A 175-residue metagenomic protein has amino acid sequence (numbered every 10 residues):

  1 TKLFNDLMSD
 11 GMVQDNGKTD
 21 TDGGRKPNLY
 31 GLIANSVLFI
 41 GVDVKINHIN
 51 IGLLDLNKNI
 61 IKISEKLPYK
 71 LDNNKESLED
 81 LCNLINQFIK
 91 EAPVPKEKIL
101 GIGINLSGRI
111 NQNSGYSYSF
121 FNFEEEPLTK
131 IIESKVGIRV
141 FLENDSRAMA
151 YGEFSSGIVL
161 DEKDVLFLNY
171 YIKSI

Functional and structural regions predicted by a protein language model:
T1-N16: N-terminal helix-turn-helix
F4, A148, K173-I175: Short glycine/serine/threonine-rich phosphate/pyrophosphate-binding segments that cradle anionic phosphate groups
D10, N57, N113-S114: Residue-level recognition of short loop/turn positions
D15-V37, L142-Y170: Conserved phosphate-binding catalytic cores of ATP/NTP-utilizing and phosphoryl-transfer enzymes
D22, H48, I60, N111 (+1 more regions): Flexible, glycine-rich phosphate/dinucleotide-binding loops and adjacent beta-alpha linkers at cofactor/substrate
K26-I63, L166-I175: Gly/Thr-rich phosphate-binding beta-strand-loop-beta motif of the actin/hexokinase/Hsp70
S64, P68-D164: Glycine-rich phosphate-binding loop and adjoining helix at the ATP-binding site of ATP-dependent phosphoryl-transfer
